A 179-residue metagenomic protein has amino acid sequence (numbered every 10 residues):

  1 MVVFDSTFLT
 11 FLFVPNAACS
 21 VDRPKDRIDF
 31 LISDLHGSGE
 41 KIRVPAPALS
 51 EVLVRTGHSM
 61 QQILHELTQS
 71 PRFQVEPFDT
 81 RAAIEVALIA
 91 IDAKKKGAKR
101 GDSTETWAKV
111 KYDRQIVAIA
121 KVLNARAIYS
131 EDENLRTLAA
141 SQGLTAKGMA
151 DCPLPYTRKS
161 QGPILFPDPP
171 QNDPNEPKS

Functional and structural regions predicted by a protein language model:
M1-F4, T10-H36, K41-V44, T80 (+6 more regions): A generic "structured core" feature
M1-V44, L53-S70, T157-S179: Short, well-structured N-terminal submotif of metal-dependent ribonuclease cores
L9, L49, A83, L135-R136: A generic structural signal for short hydrophobic patches within well-formed alpha-helices
R43, Q74-E76, K147: General small-molecule cofactor/ligand-binding pocket signal
L49, Q61, A83-A87, D113: A general structural signal for well-ordered alpha-helical segments in protein cores
M60-I63, A93-K94, A146-G148: Short, hinge-like loop/turn segments at secondary-structure boundaries
R72-W107: Acidic catalytic patch
V117-S179: Acidic, PIN/NYN-like endoribonuclease modules and their adjacent C-terminal/linker elements
